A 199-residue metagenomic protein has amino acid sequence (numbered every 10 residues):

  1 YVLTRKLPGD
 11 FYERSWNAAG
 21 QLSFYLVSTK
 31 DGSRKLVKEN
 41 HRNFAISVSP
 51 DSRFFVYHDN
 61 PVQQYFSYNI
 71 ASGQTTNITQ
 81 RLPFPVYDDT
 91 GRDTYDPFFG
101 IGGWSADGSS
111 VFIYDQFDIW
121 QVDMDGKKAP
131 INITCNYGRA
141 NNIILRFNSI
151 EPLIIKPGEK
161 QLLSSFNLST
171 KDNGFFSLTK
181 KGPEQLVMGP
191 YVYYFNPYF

Functional and structural regions predicted by a protein language model:
Y1-L3, N142-F199: Non-catalytic accessory segments flanking enzyme active sites
Y1-V2, A45-F54, G102-S110, P152-E159 (+1 more regions): Blade-terminus and WD-like Trp-Asp/Gly-His loop motifs, strongest in beta-propeller folds
V2-Q21, V86-G103, D107-S109, G158-F166: Short, conserved, GDST-rich strand-edge loop motifs in beta-rich repeat architectures
D10-L36, R53-F54, N60-F84, S109-S110 (+2 more regions): Beta-propeller blade-edge and WD-like acidic-aromatic loop motif
K35-A45: Blade-loop segments of beta-propeller domains
N40-R42, P61-V62, P97-F98: Short, small/polar residue-rich loop motifs at catalytic or cofactor-binding pockets
I46, F55, F99-W104, V111-V122 (+3 more regions): Long, contiguous hydrophobic alpha-helical segments, chiefly transmembrane helices and signal peptides
T75-D96, I131-L153, G189-N196: Surface-exposed loop and turn segments in beta-propeller and other repeat-based domains that flank or scaffold
